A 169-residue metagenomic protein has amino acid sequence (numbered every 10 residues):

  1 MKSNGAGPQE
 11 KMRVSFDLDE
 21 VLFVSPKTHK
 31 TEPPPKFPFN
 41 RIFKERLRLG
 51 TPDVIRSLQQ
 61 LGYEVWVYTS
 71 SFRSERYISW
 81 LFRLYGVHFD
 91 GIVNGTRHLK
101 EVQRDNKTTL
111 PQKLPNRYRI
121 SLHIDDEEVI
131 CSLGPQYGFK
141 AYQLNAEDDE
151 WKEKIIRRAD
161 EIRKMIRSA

Functional and structural regions predicted by a protein language model:
M1-A6: A short, compositionally biased domain-edge/stem linker segment
Q9-K27, G134: Asp-based phosphoryl-transfer active-site loop
V21, V67-S71: Ser/Thr-glycine-rich phosphate-binding loops at phosphate-binding pockets of nucleotides, nucleotide cofactors
P26-F37, G91-V93: Short, basic/glycine-rich phosphate-binding loops at helix/coil junctions that contact nucleotide phosphates
K36-W66, R76-S79, R104, T108: Short, acidic loop-to-helix structural element flanking the phosphoryl-transfer center in phosphate-processing enzymes
E45, T69, S121-L122: Residue-level marker of alpha-helix boundaries and capping positions
L61-Y63, R73-A169: C-terminal cap/substrate-recognition subdomain and adjoining C-terminal extension of metal-dependent phosphatase-like
